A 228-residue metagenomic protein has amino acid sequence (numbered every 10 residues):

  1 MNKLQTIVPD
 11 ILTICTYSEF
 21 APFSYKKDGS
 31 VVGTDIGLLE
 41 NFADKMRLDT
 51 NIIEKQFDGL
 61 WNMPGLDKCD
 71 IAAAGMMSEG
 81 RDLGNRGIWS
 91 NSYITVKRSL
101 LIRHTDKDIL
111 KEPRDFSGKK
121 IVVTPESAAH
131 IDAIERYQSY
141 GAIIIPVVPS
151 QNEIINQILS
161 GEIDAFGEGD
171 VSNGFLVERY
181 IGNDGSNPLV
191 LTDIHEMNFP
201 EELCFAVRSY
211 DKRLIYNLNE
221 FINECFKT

Functional and structural regions predicted by a protein language model:
M1, I36-K45, H104-K107, R114 (+2 more regions): Extended ligand-binding regions for polar small-molecule ligands
M1-L4, V8, A128-V147, D184-P188 (+1 more regions): Ligand-binding clefts/hinges and TM-proximal coupling segments of bilobed small-molecule sensing domains
M1-M76, L83, I144-V148: Extracytoplasmic small-molecule ligand-binding "clamshell" domains of the periplasmic binding protein/Venus flytrap
Q5-P9, I36-A43, W61, G65 (+10 more regions): Extracytoplasmic/secreted envelope proteins and their assembly/folding machinery, especially bacterial periplasmic
T13, S99-L101, C204-A206: Residues embedded in well-ordered beta-strands
S24, R81-D82, I131, L176: Glycine/Thr-rich phosphate-binding loops of Rossmann-like dinucleotide-binding domains
E40, D44, D49-D115, E178-N198: Acidic, polar ligand-binding/catalytic clefts
S99, H104-N183, D193, D211: Pocket-lining segment of extracytoplasmic ligand-binding domains
